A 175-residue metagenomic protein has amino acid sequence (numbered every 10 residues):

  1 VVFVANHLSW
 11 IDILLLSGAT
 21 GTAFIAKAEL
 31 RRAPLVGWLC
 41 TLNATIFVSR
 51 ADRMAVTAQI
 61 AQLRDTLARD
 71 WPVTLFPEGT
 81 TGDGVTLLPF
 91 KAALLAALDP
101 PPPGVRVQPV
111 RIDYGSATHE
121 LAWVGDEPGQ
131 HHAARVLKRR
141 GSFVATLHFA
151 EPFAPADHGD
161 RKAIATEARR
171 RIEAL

Functional and structural regions predicted by a protein language model:
V1-R53: Catalytic core of membrane glycerolipid acyltransferases/transacylases, capturing the structured, soluble-facing
V2, T45, P72-F76, R106: Residue-level preference for the first positions of well-ordered beta-strands
S9, R32, V56-I60, F90-K91 (+1 more regions): Amphipathic coiled-coil/heptad-repeat helices and related helical stalk/stem segments that mediate oligomerization
L35-W38, N43, D52, D83-G159: A cross-family acyltransferase "interaction/gating" segment
V56, L63-V73, P77-F90, L95: Soluble extracytoplasmic domains of inner/organellar membrane proteins
R161-T166: Catalytic-core segments of nucleotide cyclases and related cyclic-nucleotide turnover enzymes
E167-L175: C-terminal alpha-helix
